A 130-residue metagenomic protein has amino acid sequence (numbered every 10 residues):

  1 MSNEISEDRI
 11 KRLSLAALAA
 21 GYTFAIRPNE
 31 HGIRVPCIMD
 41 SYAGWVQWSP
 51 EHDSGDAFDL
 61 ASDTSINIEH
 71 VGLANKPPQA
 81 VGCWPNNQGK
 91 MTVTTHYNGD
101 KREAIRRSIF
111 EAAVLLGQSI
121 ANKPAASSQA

Functional and structural regions predicted by a protein language model:
M1-A130: Glycine-rich anion-binding surface patch
